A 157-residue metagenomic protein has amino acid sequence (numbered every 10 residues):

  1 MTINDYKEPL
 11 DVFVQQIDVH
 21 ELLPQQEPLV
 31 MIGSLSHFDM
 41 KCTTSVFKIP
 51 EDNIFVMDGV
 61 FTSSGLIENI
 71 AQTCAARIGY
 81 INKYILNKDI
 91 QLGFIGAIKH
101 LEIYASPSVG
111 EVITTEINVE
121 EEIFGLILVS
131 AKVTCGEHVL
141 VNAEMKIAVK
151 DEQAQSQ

Functional and structural regions predicted by a protein language model:
T2-P9, T44, A76, S108-T114 (+1 more regions): HotDog/MaoC-like acyl-thioester-processing domains
V12-F13, I78-T114: Hydrophobic beta-strand-centered segment that forms part of the acyl-chain substrate-binding groove
Q16-Q26: Short aromatic-glycine motifs in intrinsically disordered, low-complexity regions
E27-T62: Catalytic strand-loop segment that frames the active site of acyl-thioester-processing enzymes
V30-G33, G96, T115-I117, A143: Small-residue-enriched segments and motifs
S34-H37, H100, A105, V119-E121 (+1 more regions): A residue-level detector for short acidic-glycine micro-motifs
T62-N87: Active-site helix/loop of acyl-thioester processing domains in fatty-acid/polyketide metabolism, spanning hotdog-fold
